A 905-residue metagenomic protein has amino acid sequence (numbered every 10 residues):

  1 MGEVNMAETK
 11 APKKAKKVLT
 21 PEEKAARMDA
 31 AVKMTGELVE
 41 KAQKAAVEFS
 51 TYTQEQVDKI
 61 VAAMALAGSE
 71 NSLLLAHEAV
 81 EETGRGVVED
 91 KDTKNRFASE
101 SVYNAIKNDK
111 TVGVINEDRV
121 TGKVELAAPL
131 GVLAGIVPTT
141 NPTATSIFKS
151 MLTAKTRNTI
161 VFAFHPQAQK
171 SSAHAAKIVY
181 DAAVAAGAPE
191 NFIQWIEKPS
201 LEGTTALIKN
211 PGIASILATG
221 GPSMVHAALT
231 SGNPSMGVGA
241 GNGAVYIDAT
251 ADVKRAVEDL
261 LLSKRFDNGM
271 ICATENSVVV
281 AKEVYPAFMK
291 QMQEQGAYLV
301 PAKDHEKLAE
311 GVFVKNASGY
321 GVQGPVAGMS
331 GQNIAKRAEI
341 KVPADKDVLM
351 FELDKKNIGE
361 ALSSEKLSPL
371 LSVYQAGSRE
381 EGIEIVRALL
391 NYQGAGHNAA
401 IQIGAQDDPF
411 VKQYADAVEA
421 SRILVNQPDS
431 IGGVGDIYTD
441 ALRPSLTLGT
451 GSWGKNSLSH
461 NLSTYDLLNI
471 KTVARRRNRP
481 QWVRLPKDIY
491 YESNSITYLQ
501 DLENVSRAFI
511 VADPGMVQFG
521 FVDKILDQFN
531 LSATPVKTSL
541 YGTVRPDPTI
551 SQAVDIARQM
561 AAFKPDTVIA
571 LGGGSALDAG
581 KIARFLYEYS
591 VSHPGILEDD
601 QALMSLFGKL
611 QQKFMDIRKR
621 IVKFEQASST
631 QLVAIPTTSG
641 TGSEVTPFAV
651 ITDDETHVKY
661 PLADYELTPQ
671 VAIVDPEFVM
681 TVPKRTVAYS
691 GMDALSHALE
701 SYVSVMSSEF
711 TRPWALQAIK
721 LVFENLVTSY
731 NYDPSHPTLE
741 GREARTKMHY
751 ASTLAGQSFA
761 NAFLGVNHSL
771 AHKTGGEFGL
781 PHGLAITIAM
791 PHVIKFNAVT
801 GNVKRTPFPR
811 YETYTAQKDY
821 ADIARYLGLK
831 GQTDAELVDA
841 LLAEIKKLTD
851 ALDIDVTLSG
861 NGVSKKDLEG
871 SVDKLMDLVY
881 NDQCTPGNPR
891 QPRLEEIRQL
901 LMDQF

Functional and structural regions predicted by a protein language model:
N5-V124, L152, E294: N-terminal Rossmann-like NAD(P)+-binding subdomain of aldehyde/semialdehyde dehydrogenases
E8-K17, E23, S50, I340-K341 (+1 more regions): Conserved C-terminal structural/oligomerization subdomain of aldehyde/semialdehyde dehydrogenase
K14-E22, M28-V32, I147, V225-N357: ALDH superfamily catalytic-core signature
N104-I106, A175, S551-R558, A562-E677: Glycine/threonine-rich beta-strand-loop-alpha-helix active-site module that forms ligand/phosphate-binding
T111-R255: Rossmann-like NAD(P) dinucleotide-binding subdomain of oxidoreductase/dehydrogenase enzymes
E294, V645-A762: Carboxylate- and glycine-rich phosphate/diphosphate-binding segment that chelates Mg2+/Mn2+
Q481-T567, L858-G862: ATP/NTP phosphate-donor binding region
G783-G870: Gly/Pro-rich interdomain helix-loop hinge
